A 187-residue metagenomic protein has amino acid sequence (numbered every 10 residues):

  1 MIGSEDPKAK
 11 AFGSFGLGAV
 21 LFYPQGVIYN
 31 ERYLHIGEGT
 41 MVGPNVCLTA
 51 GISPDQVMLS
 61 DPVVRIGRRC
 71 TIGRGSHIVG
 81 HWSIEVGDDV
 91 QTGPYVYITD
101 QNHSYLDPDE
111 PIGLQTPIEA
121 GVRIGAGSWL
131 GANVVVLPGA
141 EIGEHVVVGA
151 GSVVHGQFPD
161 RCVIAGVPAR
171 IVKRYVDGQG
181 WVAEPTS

Functional and structural regions predicted by a protein language model:
M1-T99, V122-V134, E144, D160 (+1 more regions): Domain-scale signature associated with acetyltransferase and cell-envelope carbohydrate enzymes
I52, N102-S104, P108-E110, A140 (+1 more regions): Conserved catalytic-core motifs of eukaryotic protein kinase domains, centered on the activation segment
V96, H103, S152-V153, P159: Flexible glycine-rich beta->alpha loop in the catalytic core of nucleotide-sugar glycosyltransferases
P111-V122: A short acidic, glycine-rich active-site loop that binds or catalyzes chemistry on phosphate/adenosine moieties
G131, L137, G149, V154-H155 (+1 more regions): Short hydrophobic beta-strand segments in globular cytosolic domains
E141, Q157: Hydrophobic Walker B segment
